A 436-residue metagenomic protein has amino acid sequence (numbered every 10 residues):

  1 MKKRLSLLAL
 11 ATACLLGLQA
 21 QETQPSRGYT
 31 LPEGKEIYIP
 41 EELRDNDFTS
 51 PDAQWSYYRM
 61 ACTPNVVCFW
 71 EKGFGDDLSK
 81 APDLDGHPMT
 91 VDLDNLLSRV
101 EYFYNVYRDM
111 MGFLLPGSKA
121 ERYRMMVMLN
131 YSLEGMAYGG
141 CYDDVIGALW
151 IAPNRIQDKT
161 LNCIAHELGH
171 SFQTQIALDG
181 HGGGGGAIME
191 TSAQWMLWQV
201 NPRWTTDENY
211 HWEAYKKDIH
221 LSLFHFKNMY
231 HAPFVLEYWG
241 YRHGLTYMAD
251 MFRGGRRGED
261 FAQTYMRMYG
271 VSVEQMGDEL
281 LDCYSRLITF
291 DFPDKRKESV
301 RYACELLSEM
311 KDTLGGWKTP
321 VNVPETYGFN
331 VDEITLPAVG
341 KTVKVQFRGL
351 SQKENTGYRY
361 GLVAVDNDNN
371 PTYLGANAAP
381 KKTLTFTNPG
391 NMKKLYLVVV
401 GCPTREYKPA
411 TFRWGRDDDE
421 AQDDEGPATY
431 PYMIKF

Functional and structural regions predicted by a protein language model:
M1-T23: Bacterial Sec-dependent N-terminal signal peptides
S6-A9, D52-T63, M111-R122, L336-V339 (+2 more regions): Short, surface-exposed loop and linker segments with low hydrophobicity and enrichment for Pro/Ser/Thr
Q19, F113-L114, T246, S272: Short coil/loop linkers at secondary-structure junctions
Q21-S98, Y102, V106, N355-Y358 (+1 more regions): Zymogen propeptides/activation segments of proteases
E42-P51, V127-E134, N370-A379: Short, solvent-exposed secondary-structure boundary motifs
C62-G185, S192-A193, R203-T206: Juxtacatalytic substrate-recognition/specificity segment
C141, D158-C163, L178-Y247, F252-D291: Acidic/His/Gly-enriched intrinsically disordered linker/tail segments that often contain short helix/coil "MoRF-like"
E259-F436: Beta/coil-rich, acidic/histidine-enriched accessory regions frequently appended to metallopeptidases
